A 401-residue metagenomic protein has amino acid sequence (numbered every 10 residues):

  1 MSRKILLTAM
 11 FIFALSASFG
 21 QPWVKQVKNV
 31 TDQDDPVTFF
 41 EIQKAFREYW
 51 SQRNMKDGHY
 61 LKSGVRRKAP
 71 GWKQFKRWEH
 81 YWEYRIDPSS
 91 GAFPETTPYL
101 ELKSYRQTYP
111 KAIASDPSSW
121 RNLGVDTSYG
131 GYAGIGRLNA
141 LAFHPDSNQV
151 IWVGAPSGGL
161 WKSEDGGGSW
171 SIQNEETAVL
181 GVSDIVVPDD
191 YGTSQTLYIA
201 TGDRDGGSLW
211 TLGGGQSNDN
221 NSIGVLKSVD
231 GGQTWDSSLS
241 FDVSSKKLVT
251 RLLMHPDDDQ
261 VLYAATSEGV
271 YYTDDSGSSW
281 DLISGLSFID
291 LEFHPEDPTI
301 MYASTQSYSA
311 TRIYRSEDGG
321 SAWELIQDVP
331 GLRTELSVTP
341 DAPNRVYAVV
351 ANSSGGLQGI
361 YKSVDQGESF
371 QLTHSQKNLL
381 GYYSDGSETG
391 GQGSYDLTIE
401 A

Functional and structural regions predicted by a protein language model:
M1-Q26, W161-S163: Bacterial Sec-dependent N-terminal signal peptides
Q21-A401: Extracellular glycan-interacting surfaces
